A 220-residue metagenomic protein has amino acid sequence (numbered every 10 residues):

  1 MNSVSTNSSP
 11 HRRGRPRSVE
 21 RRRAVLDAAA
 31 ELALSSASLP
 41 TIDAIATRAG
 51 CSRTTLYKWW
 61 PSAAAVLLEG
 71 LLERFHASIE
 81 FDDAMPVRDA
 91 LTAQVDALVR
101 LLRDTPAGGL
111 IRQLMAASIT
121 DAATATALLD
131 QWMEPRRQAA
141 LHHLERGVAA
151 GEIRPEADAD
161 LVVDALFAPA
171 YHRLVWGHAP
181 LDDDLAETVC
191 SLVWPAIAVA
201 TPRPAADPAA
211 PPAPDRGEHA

Functional and structural regions predicted by a protein language model:
M1-L39, D43-R48, A65: Basic, helix-initiating cap at the start of DNA-binding domains
M1-S9, A93, Q138, H142 (+3 more regions): C-terminal peripheral helix-coil segments that are non-catalytic and often amphipathic
V25, S62-L67, A77-S78, L91: Short amphipathic alpha-helical segment with a characteristic S/N-K-E followed by hydrophobic residues
G50-W60: Short hydrophobic/aromatic patch on the recognition helix
A65, G70-L71, L102-D130: Amphipathic alpha-helical segments used for helix-helix packing
I79-I111, V162: Hydrophobic alpha-helical connector segments
G109, A123-A149: Amphipathic alpha-helical packing segments from all-alpha helical-bundle domains
A127-W132, A149-A165, D183-D184: All-alpha amphipathic helical-bundle segments outside canonical DNA-binding/catalytic cores that form hydrophobic
